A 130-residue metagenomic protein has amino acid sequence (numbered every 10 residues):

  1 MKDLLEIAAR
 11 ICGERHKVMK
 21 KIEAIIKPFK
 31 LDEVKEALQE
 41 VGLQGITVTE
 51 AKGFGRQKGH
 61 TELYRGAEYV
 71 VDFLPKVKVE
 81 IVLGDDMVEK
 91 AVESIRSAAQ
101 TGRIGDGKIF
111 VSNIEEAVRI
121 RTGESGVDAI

Functional and structural regions predicted by a protein language model:
K2-I130: Positively charged, small/polar-rich N-terminal and surface patches that mediate targeting and assembly and bind
